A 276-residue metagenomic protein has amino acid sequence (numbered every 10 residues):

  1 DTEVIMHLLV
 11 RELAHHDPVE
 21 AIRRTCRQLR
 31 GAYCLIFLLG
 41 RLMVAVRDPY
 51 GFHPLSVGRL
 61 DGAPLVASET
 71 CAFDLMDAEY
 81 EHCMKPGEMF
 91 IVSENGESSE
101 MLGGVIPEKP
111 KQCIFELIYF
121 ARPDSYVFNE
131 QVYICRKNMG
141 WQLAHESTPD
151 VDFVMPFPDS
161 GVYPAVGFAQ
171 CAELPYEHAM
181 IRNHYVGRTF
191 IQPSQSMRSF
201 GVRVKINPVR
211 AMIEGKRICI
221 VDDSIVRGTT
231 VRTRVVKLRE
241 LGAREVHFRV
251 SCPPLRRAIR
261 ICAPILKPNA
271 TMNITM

Functional and structural regions predicted by a protein language model:
D1-P86, I91-V151, F157: Conserved short alpha-helical segments that host acidic/polar catalytic motifs at enzyme active sites
V4-H16, P158, V166-R188: Amphipathic alpha-helical
A14-H16, E146-D152, Q170-E177, R210-E214 (+1 more regions): Secondary-structure transition/capping motifs at alpha-helix termini and the adjoining loop/turn into the next element
R24-C26, R41-L42, R47, P54 (+3 more regions): PRPP-dependent phosphoribosyltransferase catalytic core
V44, F52-H53, F73-L75, S98-S99 (+5 more regions): Flexible loop/turn segments at secondary-structure boundaries
L117-F128, H184-S194, A263: Gly-rich Lys/Arg/Thr-decorated short loops/hinges at beta-loop-alpha junctions or inter-strand turns that position
V154, G161-F168, A172, Y176 (+2 more regions): Extended, hydrophobic alpha-helical segments in both membrane/secreted and soluble proteins
E173-I218, R256-I259: Short, glycine/charge-rich flexible loops or terminal/linker lids adjacent to PRPP-binding catalytic cores
